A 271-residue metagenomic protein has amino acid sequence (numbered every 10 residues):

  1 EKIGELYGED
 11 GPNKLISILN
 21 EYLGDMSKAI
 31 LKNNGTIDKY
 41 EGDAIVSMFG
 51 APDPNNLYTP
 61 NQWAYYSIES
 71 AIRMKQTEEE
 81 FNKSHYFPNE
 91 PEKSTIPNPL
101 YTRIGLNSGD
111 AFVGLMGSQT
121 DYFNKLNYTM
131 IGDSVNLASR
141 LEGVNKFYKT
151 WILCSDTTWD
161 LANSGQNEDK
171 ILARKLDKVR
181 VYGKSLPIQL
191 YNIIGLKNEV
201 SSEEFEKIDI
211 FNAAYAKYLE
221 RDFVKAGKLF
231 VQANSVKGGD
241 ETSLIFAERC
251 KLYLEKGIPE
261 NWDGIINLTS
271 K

Functional and structural regions predicted by a protein language model:
E1-S27, L31, D38-K39: Conserved long alpha-helical elements within nucleotide-processing catalytic cores of c-di-GMP signaling and class III
I3-L15, Y58-W63, K125-G132, N136 (+2 more regions): Short, contiguous acidic/charged loop-to-helix segments that flank catalytic cores in large enzymes
I18-N33, S70-F81, G238: Generic non-transmembrane alpha-helical segments
L23, A64-A71, I131-A138: Amphipathic alpha-helical transducer elements in NTP-driven molecular machines
A29-Y66, E80-D133, W151, T157-D160 (+2 more regions): Catalytic core of nucleotidyl cyclases, primarily class III adenylyl/guanylyl cyclases
A111-V113, V144-K225, V231-Q232, V236-W262: Cytosolic regulatory/linker segments at or just downstream of nucleotide-handling modules in signal-transduction
P259-K271: Intrinsically disordered, low-complexity, charge-biased linker/tail regions
